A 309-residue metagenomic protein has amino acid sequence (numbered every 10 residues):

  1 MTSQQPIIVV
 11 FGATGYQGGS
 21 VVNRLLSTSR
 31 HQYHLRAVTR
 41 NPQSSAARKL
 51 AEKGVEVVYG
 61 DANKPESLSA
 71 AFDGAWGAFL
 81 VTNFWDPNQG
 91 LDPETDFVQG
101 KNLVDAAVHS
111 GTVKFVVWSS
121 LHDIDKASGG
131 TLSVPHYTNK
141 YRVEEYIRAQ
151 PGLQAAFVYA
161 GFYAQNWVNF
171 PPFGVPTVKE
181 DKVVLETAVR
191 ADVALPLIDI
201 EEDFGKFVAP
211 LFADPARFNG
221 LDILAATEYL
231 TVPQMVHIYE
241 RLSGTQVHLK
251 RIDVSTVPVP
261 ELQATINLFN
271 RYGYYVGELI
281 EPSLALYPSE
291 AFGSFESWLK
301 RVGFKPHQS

Functional and structural regions predicted by a protein language model:
T2-H34, V38, P42-R48, N63-E66 (+5 more regions): Oxidoreductase cofactor-interface core, primarily capturing Rossmann-like NAD(P)-dependent enzymes
L50-K64: Rossmann-fold cofactor-recognition segment
V57-G60, T245-I252: Short hydrophobic/aromatic-enriched beta-strand-loop microsegments
V81-T82, N102, Y272: Short, intrinsically disordered/low-complexity patches at protein termini and at juxtamembrane boundaries
L103-A107: Leucine-rich repeat
F218-N219, S243, D253-S309: A hydrophobic C-terminal alpha-helical subdomain
